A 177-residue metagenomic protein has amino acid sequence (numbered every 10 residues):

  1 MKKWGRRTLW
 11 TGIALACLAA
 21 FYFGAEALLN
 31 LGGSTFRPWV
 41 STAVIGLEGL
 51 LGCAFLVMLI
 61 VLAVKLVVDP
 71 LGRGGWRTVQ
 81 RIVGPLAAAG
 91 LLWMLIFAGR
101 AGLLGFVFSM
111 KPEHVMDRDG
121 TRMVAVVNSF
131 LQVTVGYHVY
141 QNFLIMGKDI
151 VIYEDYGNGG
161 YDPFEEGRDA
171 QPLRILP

Functional and structural regions predicted by a protein language model:
M1-W4, F36, V67-Q80: Membrane-interface helix-boundary motifs at transmembrane edges
K2-G12, E26-G32, G159-P177: Low-complexity intrinsically disordered segments
W10-D69: Membrane-embedded alpha-helical segments of integral membrane proteins
V61-W76, G102-F106, V139-F143, G147: Cytosolic juxtamembrane helix at the C-terminal end of the final transmembrane segment
L62, A89, Q171-I175: A short, highly charged, low-complexity intrinsically disordered segment
G74-L104: Internal/C-terminal transmembrane anchor helices
A101-M123: Alpha-helical transmembrane signal-anchor/signal-peptide segments
R118-D119, A125-P177: Extracytosolic and intramembrane catalytic regions of membrane-associated proteins in envelope/secretory systems
